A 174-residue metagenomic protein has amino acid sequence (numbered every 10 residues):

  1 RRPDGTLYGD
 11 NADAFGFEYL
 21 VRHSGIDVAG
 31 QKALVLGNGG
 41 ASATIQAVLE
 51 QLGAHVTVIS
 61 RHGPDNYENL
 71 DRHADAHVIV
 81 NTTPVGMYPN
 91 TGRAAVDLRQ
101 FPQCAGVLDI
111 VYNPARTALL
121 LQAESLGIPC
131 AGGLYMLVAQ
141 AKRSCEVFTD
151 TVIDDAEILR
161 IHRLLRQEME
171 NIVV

Functional and structural regions predicted by a protein language model:
R1-R2, A105-L164: Rossmann-fold NAD(P)-binding glycine/threonine-rich loop
R1-S24, L126: Phosphate/diphosphate ligand-binding glycine-rich loop within oxidoreductases
N11-A14, V21, G30-E50: Glycine-rich adenosine-cofactor-binding loop
G16-V28, G40, G63-E68, T91: Active-site glycine-rich loop that binds ribose-phosphate moieties when present
I26-Q31, P102-Q103: Short helix-loop-beta connector
A33, V56-T57, C130: Hydrophobic anchor at the start of a short beta-strand that flanks the dinucleotide cofactor-binding loop
Q51-E68: NAD(P)-binding Rossmann-fold cofactor-contacting core
D65-G133: Rossmann-like adenosine-cofactor binding region
